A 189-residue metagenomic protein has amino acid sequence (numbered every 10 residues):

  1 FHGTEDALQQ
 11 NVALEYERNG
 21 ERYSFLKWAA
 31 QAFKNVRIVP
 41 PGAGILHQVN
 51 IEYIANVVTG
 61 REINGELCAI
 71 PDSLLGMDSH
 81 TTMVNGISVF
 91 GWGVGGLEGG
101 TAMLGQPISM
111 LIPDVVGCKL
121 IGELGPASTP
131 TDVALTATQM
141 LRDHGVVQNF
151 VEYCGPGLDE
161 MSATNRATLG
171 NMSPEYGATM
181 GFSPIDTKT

Functional and structural regions predicted by a protein language model:
F1-T189: Fe-S-dependent hydro-lyases/dehydratases of central metabolism
